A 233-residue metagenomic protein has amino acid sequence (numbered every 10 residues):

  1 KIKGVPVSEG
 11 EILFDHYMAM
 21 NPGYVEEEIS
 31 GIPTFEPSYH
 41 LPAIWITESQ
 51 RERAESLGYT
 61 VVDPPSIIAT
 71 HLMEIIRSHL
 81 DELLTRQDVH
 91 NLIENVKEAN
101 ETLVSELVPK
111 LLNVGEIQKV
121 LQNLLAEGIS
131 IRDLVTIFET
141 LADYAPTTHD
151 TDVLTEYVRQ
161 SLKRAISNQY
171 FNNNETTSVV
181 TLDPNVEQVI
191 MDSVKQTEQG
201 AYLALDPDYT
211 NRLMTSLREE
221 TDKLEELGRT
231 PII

Functional and structural regions predicted by a protein language model:
K1-I232: Membrane-embedded alpha-helical signal segments
